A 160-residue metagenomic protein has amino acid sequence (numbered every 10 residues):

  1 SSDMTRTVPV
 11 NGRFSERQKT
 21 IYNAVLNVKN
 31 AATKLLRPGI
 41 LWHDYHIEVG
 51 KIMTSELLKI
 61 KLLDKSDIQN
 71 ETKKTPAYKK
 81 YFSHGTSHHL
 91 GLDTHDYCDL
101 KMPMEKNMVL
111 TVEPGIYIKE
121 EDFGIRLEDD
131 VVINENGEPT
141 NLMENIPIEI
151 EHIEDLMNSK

Functional and structural regions predicted by a protein language model:
S1-K160: Active-site neighborhoods and metal-handling regions in enzymes and metal-associated proteins
